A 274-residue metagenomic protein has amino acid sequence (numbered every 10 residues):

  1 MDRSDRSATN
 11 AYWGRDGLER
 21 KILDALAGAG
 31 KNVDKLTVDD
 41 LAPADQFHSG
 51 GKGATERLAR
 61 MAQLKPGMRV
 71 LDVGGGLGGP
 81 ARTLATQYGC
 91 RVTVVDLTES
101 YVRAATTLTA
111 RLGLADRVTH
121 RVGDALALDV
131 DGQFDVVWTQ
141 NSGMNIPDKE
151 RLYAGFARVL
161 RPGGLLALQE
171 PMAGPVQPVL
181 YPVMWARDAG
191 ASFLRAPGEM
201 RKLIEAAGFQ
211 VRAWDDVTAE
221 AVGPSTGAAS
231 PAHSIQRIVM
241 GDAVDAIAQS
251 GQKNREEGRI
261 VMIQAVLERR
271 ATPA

Functional and structural regions predicted by a protein language model:
M1-A27: N-terminal auxiliary segments of SAM/dcSAM-dependent transferases
K31-N32, H48-P66: Conserved alpha-helix/loop element of class I SAM-dependent methyltransferases that forms part of the SAM/SAH-binding
R69-A127: Class I SAM-dependent methyltransferase SAM/SAH-binding core
L126-V137: A short acidic, Gly/Pro-enriched loop at the edge of an enzyme's catalytic core that lines a small-molecule cofactor
V136-D148: A short SAM/SAH-binding and catalytic strip from SAM-dependent methyltransferases
E150-L165: A short glycine-rich, Lys/Arg-flanked "PGG" loop and its adjoining helix->strand segment in the class I
P171-A191: Short, glycine-/aromatic-enriched active-site segment of Class I SAM-dependent methyltransferases
A213-A274: Conserved Class I S-adenosyl-L-methionine
